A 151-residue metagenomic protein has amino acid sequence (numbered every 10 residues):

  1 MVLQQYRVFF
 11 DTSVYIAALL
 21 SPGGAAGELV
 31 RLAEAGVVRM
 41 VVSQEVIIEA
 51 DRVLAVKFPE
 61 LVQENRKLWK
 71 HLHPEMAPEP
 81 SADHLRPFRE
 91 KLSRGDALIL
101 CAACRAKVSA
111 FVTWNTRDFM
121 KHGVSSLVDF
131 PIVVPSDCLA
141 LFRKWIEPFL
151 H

Functional and structural regions predicted by a protein language model:
M1-Y6, F149-H151: Intrinsically disordered, low-complexity and often Lys/Arg-enriched segments
V8-F10, L20-K57: PIN/NYN-family metal-dependent endoribonuclease catalytic core
S13, A18-L19, R89-L92: Short, glycine-rich nucleotide/cofactor-binding loops
V14-Y15, V46, L98-I99, R117-F119 (+1 more regions): Alpha-helix capping/helix-boundary segments
L32, A102, V124: Hydrophobic/aromatic ligand-binding patch that stacks against planar heteroaromatic rings of cofactors or nucleotides
E45, R66-E90: Acidic catalytic patch
S93-A110: Acidic, metal-associated active-site segment
S109-A110, T116-H151: Acidic, PIN/NYN-like endoribonuclease modules and their adjacent C-terminal/linker elements
